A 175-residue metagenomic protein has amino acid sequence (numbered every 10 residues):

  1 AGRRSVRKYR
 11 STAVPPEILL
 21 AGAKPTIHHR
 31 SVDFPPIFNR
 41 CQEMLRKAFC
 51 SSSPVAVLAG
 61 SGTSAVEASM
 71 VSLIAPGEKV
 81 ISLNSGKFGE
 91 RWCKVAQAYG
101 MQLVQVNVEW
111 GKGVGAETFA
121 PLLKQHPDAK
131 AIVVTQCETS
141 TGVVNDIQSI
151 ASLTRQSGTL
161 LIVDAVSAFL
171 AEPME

Functional and structural regions predicted by a protein language model:
A1-S5: Charged, compositionally biased N-terminal leader segments and the immediate start of the first structured element
V6-A59, T63: A glycine-/small-polar-enriched, mobile loop at the entrance of the PLP active site in fold-type I
R40-C41, V57, T63-E175: Conserved PLP-enzyme active-site core in the AAT-like
